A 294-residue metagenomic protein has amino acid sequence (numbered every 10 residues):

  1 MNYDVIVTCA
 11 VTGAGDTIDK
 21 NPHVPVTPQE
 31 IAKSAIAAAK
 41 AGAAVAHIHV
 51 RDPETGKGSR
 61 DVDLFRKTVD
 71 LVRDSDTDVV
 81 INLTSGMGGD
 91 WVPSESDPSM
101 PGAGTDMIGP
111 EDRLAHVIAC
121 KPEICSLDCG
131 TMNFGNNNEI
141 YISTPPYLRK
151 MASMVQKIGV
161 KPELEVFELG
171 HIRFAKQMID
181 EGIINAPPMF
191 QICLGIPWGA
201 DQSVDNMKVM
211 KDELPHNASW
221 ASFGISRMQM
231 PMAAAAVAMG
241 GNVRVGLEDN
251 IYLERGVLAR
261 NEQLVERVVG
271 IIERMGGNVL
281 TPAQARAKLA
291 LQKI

Functional and structural regions predicted by a protein language model:
M1-H23, G88-E95, S126-F134: N-terminal small/glycine-rich loop or linker at the start of catalytic domains across soluble metabolic enzymes
C9, G56-S85, L148-K157, V209-W220 (+1 more regions): Alpha-helix-loop-beta-strand connector modules within alpha/beta enzyme cores
C9, P28-K33, A43-T55, V80-S85: Histidine-centered catalytic micro-motifs
D19, A44-T68, F134-N136, C193-L194 (+2 more regions): Glycine-rich, proline-tolerant flexible connector loops at the mouths of alpha/beta enzymes
P28, F65-I140: Active-site beta->alpha loop and helix N-cap motifs at the rims of alpha/beta catalytic domains
I31, A38, H49, C125 (+4 more regions): Conserved, mostly hydrophobic/aromatic
I124-E248, L258-A259, Q263: Catalytic alpha/beta core domains of metabolic enzymes, predominantly
R267-I294: Mid-to-C-terminal alpha-helical segments outside catalytic/metal-binding sites
